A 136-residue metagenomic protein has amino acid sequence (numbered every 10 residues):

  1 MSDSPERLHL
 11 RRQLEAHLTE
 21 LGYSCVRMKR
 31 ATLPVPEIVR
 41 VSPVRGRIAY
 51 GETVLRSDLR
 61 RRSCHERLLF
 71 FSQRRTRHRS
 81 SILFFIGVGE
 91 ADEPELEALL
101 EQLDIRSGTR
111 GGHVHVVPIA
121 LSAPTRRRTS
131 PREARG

Functional and structural regions predicted by a protein language model:
M1-P34: Acidic-basic catalytic patches of nuclease active cores, encompassing PD-(D/E)XK and other metal-cofactor nuclease
H9-R12, R61-F71, L99-E101: Well-ordered, non-membrane alpha-helical segments in soluble/globular domains
L14, C25, I38-V39, I86 (+1 more regions): Hydrophobic beta-strand residues in large extracellular and virion-surface proteins
P36-Y50, T76-R79: Active-site beta-strand-loop-beta-strand hairpin of nuclease catalytic cores that positions key catalytic residues
R47-H65, E90: Short beta-strand-loop-alpha-helix junction that forms the active-site gateway of nucleic-acid-processing nucleases
S72-S81, I105-G108: Arginine/glycine-rich "motif VI" loop of SF2 helicases in the C-terminal RecA-like domain
S81-G89: Acidic beta-strand-to-loop metal/phosphate-binding motif
E90-G136: Domain-level recognition of nuclease-like catalytic cores that cleave nucleotide substrates
